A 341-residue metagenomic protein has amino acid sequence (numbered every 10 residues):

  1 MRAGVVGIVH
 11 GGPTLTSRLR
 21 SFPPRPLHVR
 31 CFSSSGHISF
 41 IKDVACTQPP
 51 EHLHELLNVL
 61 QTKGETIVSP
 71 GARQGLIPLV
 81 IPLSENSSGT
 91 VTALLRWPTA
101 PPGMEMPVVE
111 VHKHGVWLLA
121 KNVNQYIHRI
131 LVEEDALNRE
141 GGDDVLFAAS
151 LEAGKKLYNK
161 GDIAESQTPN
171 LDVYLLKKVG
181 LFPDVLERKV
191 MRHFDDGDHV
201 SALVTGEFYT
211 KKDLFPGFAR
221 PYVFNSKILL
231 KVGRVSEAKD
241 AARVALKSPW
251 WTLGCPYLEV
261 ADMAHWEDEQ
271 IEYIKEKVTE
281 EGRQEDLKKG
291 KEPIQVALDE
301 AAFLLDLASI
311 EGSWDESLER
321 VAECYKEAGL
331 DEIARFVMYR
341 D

Functional and structural regions predicted by a protein language model:
R2-A100, P183, H193, P216-Y222 (+3 more regions): A surface-exposed partner-binding patch
H54-L181: Long, contiguous interaction/recruitment modules in multidomain scaffold/adaptor proteins
A148, Q167-T168, E207, K239-R243 (+1 more regions): KE-rich/KEKE low-complexity, intrinsically disordered/coiled-coil-prone tracts that act as electrostatic scaffolds
V173-V179, F208-P216, V244-W251: Solenoid-like repeat scaffolds
E187-D195, E207, K211, V223-K227: Amphipathic alpha-helical repeat scaffolds
H199-A202, V235, A242: TPR-repeat structural position
